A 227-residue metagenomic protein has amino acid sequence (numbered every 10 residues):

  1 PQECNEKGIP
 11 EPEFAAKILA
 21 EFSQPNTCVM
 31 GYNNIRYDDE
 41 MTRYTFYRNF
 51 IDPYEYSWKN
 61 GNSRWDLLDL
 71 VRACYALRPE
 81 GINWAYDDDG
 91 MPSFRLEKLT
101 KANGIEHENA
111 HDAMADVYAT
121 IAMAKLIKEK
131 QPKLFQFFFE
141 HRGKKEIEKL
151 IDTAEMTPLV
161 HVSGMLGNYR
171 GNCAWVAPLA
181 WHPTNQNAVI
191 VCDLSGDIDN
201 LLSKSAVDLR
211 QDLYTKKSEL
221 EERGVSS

Functional and structural regions predicted by a protein language model:
P1-Q2, F22-P132, F138-H141: Metal-dependent phosphoesterase core characteristic of DEDDh/y 3'-5' exonuclease domains
E6-K17: Glycine-rich, highly charged phosphate/nucleotide-binding loops
G8-I9, E21-F22, T42-Y44, N168-G171: A short linear-motif detector with a strong N-terminal bias
P10-P12, P25, P53, P79 (+4 more regions): Proline-rich intrinsically disordered, low-complexity coils
E140-L220: Acidic catalytic cores of enzymes that act on phosphate-bearing nucleotides/polynucleotides
G224-S227: Short, intrinsically disordered, charge-balanced linker/junction segments flanking boundaries in proteins
